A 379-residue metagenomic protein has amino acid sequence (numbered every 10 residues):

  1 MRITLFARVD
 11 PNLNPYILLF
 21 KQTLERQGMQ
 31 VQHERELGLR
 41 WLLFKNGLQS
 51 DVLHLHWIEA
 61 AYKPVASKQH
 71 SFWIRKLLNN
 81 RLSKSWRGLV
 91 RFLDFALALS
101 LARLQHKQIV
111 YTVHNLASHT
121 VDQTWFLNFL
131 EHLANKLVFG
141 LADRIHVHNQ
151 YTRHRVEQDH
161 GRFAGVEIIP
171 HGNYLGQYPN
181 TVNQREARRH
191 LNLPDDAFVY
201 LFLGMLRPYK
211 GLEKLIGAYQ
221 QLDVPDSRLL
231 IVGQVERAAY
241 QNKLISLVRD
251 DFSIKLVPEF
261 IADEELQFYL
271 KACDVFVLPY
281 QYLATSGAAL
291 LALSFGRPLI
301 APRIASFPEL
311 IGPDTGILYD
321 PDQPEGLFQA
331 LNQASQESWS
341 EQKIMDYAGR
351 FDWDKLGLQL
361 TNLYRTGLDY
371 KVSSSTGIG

Functional and structural regions predicted by a protein language model:
F92-Q108, L127-R144: Membrane-proximal helix-turn-helix segments that form the acceptor-binding/catalytic region of lipid-linked
H154-E157, G172-H190: Acidic anion/phosphate-binding donor-loop and adjacent secondary structure in glycosyltransferase catalytic cores
N173-Y174, L203, R228-N242, E259: Glycosyltransferase donor-sugar binding loop
P194-K210, I216-Y219, L230: Conserved donor-binding/catalytic core segment of Leloir-type glycosyltransferases
Q241-Q267: Nucleotide-activated donor-binding/catalytic signature segment of Leloir-type glycosyltransferases, i.e., the conserved
P298-A301: Short hydrophobic beta-strand element within catalytic cores of glycosyltransferases and related nucleotide-activated
P313, I317-P324, L331-S338: Conserved acidic donor-binding segment of nucleotide-sugar-dependent glycosyltransferases
Q336-T366: A charged, aromatic-enriched C-terminal amphipathic alpha-helix characteristic of glycosyltransferases across folds
